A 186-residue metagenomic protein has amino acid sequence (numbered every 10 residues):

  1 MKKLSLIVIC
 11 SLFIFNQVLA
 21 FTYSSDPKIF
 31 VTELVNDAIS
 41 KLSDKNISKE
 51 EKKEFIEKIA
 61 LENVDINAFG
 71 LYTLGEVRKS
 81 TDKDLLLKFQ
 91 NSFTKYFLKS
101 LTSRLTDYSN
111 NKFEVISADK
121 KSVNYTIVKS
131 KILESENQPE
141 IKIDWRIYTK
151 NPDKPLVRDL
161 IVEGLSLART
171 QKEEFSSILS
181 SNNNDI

Functional and structural regions predicted by a protein language model:
L4-I14: Sec-dependent N-terminal signal peptides
F15-T22: Sec/Tat signal peptide C-region and signal peptidase I cleavage site
S24-R104: Early exported N-terminus immediately downstream of N-terminal targeting peptides
K99-I141: Surface-exposed, charged secondary-structure patches
S130, K142-Y148, L179-I186: A beta-rich soluble binding module of mature secreted/lumenal proteins
E140-R169: Short beta-strand edge/turn micro-motifs at domain boundaries
D159-I186: Low-complexity, intrinsically disordered terminal/linker segments enriched in charged and Gly/Pro repeats
